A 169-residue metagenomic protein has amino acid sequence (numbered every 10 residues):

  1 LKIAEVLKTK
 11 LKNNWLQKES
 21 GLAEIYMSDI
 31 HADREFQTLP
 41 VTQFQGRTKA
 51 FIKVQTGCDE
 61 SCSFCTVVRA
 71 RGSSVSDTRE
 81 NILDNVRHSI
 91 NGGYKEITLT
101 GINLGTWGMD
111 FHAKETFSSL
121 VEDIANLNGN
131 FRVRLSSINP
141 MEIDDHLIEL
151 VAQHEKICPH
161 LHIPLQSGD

Functional and structural regions predicted by a protein language model:
L1-W107, L161: Proteins enriched for Cys/Gly/acidic motifs involved in redox and nucleic-acid/cofactor modification
N91-D169: Conserved SAM/AdoMet-binding glycine-rich loop
